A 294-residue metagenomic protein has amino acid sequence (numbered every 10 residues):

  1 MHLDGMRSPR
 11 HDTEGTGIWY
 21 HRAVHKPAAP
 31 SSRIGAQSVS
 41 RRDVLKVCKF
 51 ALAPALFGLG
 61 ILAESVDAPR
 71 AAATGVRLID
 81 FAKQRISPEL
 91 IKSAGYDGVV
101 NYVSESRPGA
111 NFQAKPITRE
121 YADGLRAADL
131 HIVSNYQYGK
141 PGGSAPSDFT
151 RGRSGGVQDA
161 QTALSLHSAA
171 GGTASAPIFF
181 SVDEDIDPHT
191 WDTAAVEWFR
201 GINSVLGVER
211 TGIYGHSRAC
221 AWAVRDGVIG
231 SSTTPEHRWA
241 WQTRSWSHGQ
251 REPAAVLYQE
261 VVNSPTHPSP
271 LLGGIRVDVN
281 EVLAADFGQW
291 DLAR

Functional and structural regions predicted by a protein language model:
M1-S40, A55, V66: N-terminal secretory signal peptides
G17, Q37-S40, G58-F81: C-terminal segment of N-terminal export signals and the immediately downstream linker at the start of the mature
S40-A53: N-terminal export leaders
T74-Q84, P88-I91, C220, R225-R294: Functionally critical loop-and-helix segments that line ligand-binding/catalytic clefts of soluble enzyme domains
F81-I86, N101-D185: Substrate-binding cleft of extracellular glycoside hydrolase catalytic domains
D185-E209: Active-site cleft segment of glycoside hydrolase catalytic domains centered on the general acid/base Glu
V208-W222: Aromatic-lined carbohydrate-recognition surfaces of secreted/lumenal glycan-active proteins
